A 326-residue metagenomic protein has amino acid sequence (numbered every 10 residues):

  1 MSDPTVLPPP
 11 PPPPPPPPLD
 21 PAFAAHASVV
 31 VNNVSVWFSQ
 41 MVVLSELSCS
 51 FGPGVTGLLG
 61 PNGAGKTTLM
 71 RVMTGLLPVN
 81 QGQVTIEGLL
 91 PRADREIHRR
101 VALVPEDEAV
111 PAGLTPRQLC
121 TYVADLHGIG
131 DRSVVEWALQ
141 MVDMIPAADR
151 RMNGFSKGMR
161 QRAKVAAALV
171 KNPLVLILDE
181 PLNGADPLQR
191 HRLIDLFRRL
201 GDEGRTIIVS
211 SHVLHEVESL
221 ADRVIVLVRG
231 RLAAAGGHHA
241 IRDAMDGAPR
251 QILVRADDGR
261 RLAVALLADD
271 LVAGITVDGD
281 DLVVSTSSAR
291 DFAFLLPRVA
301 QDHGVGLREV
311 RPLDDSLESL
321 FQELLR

Functional and structural regions predicted by a protein language model:
M1-S35, R326: ABC-family P-loop ATPase nucleotide-binding domain
S2-T5, S288-R326: C-terminal coupling/interaction segments
P13-P21, W137, G237-D243: Short, flexible cytosolic linker that couples an ABC transmembrane/permease module to its adjacent nucleotide-binding
H26-V31, V36-V228, A234: ABC transporter nucleotide-binding domains
P91, R117, M141, L214 (+4 more regions): Alpha-helix N-cap/helix-start and coil->helix boundary motif
I194-S285: ABC transporter nucleotide-binding domain
